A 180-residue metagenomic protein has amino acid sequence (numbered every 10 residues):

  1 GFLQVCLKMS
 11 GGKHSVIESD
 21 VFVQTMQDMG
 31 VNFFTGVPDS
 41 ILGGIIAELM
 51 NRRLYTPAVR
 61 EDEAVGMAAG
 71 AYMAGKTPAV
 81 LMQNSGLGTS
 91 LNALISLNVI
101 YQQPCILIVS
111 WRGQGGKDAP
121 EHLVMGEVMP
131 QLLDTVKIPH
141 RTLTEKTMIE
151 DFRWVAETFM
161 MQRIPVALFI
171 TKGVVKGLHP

Functional and structural regions predicted by a protein language model:
M9-P180: Thiamine diphosphate
